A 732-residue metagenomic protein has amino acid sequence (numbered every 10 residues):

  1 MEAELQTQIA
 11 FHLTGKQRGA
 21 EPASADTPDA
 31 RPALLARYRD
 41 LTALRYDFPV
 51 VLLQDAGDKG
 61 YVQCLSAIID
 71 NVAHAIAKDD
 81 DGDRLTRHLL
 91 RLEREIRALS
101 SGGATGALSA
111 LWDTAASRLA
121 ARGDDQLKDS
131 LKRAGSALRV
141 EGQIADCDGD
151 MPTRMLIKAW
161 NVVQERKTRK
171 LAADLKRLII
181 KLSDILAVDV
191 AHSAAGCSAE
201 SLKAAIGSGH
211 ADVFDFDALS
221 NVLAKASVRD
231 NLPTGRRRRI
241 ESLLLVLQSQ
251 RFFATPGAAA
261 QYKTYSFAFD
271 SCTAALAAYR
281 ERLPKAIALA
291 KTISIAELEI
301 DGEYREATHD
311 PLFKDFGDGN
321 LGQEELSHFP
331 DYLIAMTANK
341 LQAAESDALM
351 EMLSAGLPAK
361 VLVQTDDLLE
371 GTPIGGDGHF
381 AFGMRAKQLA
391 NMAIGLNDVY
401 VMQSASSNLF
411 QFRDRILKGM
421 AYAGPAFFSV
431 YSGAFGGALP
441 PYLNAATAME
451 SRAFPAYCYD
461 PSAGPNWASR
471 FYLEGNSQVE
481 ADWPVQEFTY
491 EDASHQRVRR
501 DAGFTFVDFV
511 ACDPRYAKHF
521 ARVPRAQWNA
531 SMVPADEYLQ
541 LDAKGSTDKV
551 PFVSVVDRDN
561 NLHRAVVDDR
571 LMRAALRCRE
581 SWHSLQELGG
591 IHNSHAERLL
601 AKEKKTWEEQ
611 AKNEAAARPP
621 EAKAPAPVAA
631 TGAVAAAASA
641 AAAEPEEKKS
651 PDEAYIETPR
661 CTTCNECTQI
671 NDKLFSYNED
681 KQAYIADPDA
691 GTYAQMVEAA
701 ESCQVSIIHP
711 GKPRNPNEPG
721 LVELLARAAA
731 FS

Functional and structural regions predicted by a protein language model:
M1-Q323, F329-A335, L443-A643, P716-E718 (+1 more regions): Long, compositionally biased, glycine/small-hydrophobic-enriched stretches that function as flexible linkers, tethers
G322-F329, G376-Y422: Conserved thiamine diphosphate
H328-A344, A359-L362: A short, small-residue-rich loop immediately preceding and capping a beta-strand
L341-L349, F412: Short glycine/serine/threonine-rich phosphate/pyrophosphate-binding segments that cradle anionic phosphate groups
S346-D347, E351-Q388: Catalytic or ion-translocation cores adjacent to nucleophile or general acid/base/metal-coordination motifs in diverse
D366-L368, N408, Y431-G436: Glycine-rich beta-alpha junction loops
Y655-N671, D687-S706: Cysteine-centered iron-sulfur cluster-binding motifs in ferredoxin-type domains/subunits of redox enzymes
Y677-D689, P716-L724: Short cysteine/histidine-rich metal-coordination sites, predominantly Zn2+-binding motifs
